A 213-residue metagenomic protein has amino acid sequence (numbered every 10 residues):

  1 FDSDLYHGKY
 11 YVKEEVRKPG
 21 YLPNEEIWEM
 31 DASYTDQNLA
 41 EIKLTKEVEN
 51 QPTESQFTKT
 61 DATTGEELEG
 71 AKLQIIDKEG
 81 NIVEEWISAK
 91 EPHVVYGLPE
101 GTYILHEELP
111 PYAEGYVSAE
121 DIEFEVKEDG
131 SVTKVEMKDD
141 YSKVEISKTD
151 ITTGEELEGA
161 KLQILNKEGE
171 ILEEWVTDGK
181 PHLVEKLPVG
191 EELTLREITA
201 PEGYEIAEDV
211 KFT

Functional and structural regions predicted by a protein language model:
F1-T213: Solvent-exposed loop/turn and edge beta-strand elements of beta-rich ligand-binding domains
